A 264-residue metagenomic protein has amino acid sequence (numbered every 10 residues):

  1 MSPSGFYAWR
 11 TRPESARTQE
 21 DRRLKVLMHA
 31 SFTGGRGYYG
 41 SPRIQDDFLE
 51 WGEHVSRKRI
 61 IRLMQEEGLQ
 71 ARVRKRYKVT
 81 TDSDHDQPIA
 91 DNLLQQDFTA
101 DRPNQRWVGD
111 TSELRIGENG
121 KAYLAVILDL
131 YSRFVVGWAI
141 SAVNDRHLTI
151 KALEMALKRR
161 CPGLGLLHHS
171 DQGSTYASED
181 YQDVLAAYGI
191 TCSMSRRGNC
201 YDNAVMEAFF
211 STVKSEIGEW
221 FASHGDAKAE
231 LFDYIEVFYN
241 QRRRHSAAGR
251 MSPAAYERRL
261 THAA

Functional and structural regions predicted by a protein language model:
M1-A264: Charged DNA-binding/catalytic regions of mobile-element recombinases
